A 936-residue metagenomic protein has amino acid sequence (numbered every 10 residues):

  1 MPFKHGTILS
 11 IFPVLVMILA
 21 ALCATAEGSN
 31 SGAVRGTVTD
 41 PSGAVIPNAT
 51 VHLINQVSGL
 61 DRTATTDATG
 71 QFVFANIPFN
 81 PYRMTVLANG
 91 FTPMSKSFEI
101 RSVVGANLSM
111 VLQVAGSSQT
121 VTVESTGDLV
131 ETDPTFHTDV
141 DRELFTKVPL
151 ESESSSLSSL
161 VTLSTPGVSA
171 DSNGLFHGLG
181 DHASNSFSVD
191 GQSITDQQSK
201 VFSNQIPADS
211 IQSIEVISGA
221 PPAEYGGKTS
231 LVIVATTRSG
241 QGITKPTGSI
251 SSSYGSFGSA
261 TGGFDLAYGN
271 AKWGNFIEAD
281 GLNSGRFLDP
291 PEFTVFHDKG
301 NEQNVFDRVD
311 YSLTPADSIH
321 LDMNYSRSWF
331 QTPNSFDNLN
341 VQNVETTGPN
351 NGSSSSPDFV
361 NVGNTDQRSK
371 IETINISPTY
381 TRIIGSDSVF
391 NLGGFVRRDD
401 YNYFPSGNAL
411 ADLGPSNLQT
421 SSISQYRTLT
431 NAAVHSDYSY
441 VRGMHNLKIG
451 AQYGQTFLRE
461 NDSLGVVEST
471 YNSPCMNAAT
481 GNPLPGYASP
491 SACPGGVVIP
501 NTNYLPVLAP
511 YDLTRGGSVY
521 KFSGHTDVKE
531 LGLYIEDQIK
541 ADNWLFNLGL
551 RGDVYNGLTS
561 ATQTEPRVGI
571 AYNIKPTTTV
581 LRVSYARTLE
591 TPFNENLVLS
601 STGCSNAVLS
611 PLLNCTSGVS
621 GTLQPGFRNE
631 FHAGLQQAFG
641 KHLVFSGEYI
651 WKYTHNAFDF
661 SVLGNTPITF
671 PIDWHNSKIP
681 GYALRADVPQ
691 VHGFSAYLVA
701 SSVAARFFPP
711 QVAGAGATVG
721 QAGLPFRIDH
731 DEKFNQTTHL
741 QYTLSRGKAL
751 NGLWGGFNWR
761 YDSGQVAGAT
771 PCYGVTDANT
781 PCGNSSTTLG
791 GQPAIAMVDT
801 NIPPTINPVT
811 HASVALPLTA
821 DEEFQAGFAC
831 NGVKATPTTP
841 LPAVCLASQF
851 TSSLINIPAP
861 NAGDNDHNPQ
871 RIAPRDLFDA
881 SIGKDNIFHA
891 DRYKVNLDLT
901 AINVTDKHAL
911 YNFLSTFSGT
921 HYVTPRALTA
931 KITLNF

Functional and structural regions predicted by a protein language model:
P2-F3, F12-F136, S193: Periplasm-facing N-terminal accessory domains of Gram-negative outer-membrane beta-barrel systems
F91-Q113, S117-P222, V232, T236-G240 (+3 more regions): Periplasmic N-terminal accessory/gating domains of Gram-negative outer-membrane beta-barrel systems
Y254-N283, F293-N334, R368-N391, P566: Transmembrane beta-barrel wall of Gram-negative outer-membrane proteins
F296-D298, A316-I383, R398-P415, Q419-R427: Flexible loop and strand-edge segments within Gram-negative outer membrane beta-barrel domains
S335-D337, L558, Y572, P576-E630 (+5 more regions): Surface-exposed extracellular loop regions of Gram-negative outer-membrane beta-barrel proteins, predominantly
N391-F395, Y401-Y403, N573, N614-C615 (+4 more regions): Membrane-embedded beta-barrel scaffold of Gram-negative outer-membrane proteins
K540-L545, Y649-Y653, I672-A769, C845: Gram-negative outer-membrane beta-barrel transporters
R760-P858, I872-L877, K884-F936: C-terminal beta-signal and adjacent terminal beta-strands/loops of Gram-negative outer-membrane beta-barrel proteins
